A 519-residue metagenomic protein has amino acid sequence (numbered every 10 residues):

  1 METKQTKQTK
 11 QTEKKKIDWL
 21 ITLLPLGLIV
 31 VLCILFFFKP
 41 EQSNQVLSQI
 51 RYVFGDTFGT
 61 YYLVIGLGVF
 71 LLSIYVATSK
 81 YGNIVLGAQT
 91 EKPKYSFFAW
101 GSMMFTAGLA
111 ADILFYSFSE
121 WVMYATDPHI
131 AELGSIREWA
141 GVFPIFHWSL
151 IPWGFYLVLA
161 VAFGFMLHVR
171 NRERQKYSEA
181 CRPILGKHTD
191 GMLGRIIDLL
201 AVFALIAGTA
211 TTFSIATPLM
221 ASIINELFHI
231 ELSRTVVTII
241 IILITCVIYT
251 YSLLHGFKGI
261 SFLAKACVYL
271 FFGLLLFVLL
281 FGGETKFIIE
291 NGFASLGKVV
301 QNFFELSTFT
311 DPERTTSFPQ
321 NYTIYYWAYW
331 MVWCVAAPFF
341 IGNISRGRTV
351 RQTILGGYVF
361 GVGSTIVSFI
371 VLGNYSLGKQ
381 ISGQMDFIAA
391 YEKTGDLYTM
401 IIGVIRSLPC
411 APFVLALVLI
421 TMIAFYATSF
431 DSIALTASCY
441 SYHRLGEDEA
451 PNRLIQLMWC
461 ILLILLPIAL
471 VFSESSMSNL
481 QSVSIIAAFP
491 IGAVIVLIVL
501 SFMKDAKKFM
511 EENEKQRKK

Functional and structural regions predicted by a protein language model:
M1-S135, L276, L280, V499-E514 (+1 more regions): N-terminal alpha-helical transmembrane segments of multi-pass membrane transport and channel/translocase proteins
K4, Q45-R51, T78-F97, V122-V142 (+4 more regions): Flexible loop linkers connecting adjacent transmembrane helices in multi-pass alpha-helical membrane transporters
Q11-K15, Q42-F54, I74-K92, G141-H147 (+8 more regions): Membrane-water interface regions at transmembrane-helix termini and the short interhelical loops of multi-pass membrane
E13-K16, L20-L23, G27-F37, F70-Y75 (+9 more regions): Helix-loop-helix module between adjacent transmembrane segments
K14-I29, G186-R195, L232-Y249, L253 (+4 more regions): Loop-to-transmembrane helix boundary motifs in multi-pass membrane proteins
L24, G55-F58, I65, I197-A201 (+6 more regions): Membrane-interface loop-to-helix entry segments
Y116-P128, N171, L279-K298, N302 (+2 more regions): Extracellular/periplasmic helix-exit of transmembrane alpha-helices
V169-E173, A204-A221, V335-G357, P412-Y442: Membrane-helix boundary/coupling elements in multi-pass transport proteins
